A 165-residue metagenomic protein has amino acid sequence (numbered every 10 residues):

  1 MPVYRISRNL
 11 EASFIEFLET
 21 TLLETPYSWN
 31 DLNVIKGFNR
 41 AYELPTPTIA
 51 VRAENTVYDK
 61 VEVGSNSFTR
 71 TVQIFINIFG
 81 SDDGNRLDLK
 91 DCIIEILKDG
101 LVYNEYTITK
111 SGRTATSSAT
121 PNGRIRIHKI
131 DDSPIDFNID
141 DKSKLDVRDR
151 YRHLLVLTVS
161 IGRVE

Functional and structural regions predicted by a protein language model:
M1-G64, T107-N122: Small/polar-rich, solvent-exposed N-terminal microdomains that initiate assembly or binding
P2, I161-E165: Short acidic DE-rich linear segments
L23, T56, S81, K98 (+1 more regions): Residue-level marker of positions within ordered structural domains that often coincide with functionally constrained
Y27-D88, S133-D149, L154: Short, solvent-exposed beta-alpha or beta-beta edge segments that form flexible loop/patches at the rim of ligand
S65-T69, F79-S118: Extracellular/virion structural assembly segments
K98-S160: Acidic-leaning, charged glycine-interspersed low-complexity segments
